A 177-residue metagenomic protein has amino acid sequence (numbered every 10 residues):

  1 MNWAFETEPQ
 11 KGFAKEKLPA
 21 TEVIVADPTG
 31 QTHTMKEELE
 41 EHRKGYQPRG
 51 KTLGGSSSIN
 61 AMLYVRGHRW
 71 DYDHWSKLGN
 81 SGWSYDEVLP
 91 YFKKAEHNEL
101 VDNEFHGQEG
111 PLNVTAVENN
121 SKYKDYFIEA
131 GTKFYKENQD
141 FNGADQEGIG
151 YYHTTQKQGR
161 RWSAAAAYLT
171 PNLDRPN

Functional and structural regions predicted by a protein language model:
M1-N177: N-terminal redox-cofactor-binding region of secreted/periplasmic oxidoreductases
